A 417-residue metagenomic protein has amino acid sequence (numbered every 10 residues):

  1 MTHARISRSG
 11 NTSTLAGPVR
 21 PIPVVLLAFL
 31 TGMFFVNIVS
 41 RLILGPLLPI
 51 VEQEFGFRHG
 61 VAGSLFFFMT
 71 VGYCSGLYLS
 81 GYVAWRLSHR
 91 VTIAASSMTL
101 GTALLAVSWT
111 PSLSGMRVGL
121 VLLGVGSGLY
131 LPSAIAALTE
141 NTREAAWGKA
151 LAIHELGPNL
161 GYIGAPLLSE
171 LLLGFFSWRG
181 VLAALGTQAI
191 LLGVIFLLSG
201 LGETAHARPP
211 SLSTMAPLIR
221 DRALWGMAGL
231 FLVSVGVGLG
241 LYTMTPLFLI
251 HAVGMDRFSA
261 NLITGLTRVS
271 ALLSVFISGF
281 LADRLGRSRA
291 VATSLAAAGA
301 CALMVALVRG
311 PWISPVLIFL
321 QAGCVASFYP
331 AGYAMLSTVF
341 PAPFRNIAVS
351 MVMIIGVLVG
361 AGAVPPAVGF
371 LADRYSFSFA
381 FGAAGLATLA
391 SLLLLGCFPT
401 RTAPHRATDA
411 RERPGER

Functional and structural regions predicted by a protein language model:
L44-G45, A223-L272: Extracytoplasmic gate region of multi-pass secondary transporters
S75-P111: Conserved MFS/SLC helix-loop-helix module at the cytosolic interface between two early adjacent transmembrane helices
L77-S88, V275-G286, A372: Helix-to-loop junctions at the C-terminal end of transmembrane segments in multipass secondary transporters
R86-S96, R284-L295: Cytoplasmic membrane-interface "Motif A"-like loop-to-helix N-cap segments of 12-TM Major Facilitator Superfamily
G119-G157: Cytoplasmic helix-loop-helix junction between adjacent transmembrane helices in 12-TM secondary transporters
G180-L197, F381-G396: Symmetry-related core transmembrane helices of the 12-TM Major Facilitator Superfamily/SLC fold
S288-G332: C-terminal transmembrane helical hairpin of 12-TM major facilitator-type secondary transporters
P343-R374: A late C-terminal transmembrane helix in Major Facilitator Superfamily
